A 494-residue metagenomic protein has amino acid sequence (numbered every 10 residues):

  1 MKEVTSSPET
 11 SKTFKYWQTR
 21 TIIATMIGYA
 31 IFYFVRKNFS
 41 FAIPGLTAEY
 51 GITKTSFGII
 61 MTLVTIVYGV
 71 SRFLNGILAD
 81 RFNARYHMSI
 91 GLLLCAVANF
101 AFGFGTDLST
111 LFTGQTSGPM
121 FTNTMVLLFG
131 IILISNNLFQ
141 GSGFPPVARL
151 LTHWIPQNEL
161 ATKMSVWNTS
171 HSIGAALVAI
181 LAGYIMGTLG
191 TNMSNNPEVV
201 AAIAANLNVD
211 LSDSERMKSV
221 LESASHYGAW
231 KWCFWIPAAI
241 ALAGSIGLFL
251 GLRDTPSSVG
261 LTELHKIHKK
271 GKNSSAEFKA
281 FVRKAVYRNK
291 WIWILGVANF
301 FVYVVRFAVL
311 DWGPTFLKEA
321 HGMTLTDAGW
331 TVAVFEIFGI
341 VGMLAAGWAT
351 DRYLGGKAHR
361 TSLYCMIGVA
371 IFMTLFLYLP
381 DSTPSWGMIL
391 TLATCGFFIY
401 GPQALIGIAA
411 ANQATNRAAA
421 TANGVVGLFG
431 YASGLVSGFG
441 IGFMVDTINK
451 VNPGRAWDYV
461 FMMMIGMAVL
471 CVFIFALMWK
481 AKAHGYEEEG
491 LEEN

Functional and structural regions predicted by a protein language model:
T5-K15, S258-I294, E493-N494: Juxtamembrane intracellular "pre-TM" segments in multi-pass secondary transporters
K37, T65-F73, G141, A175-A176 (+2 more regions): Residue-level signature of mid-helix packing/kink "hotspots" within the transmembrane helices of 12-pass Major
F39-I43, N289-L344, Q403, S437-I441: Extracytoplasmic gate region of multi-pass secondary transporters
R81-L92, R352-M366: Cytoplasmic membrane-interface "Motif A"-like loop-to-helix N-cap segments of 12-TM Major Facilitator Superfamily
L93-T122, I367-D381: C-terminal ends and interior cores of transmembrane alpha-helices in multi-pass membrane transporters/permeases
I132-S170: Cytoplasmic helix-loop-helix junction between adjacent transmembrane helices in 12-TM secondary transporters
T162-G190, G339, G427-G438: Glycine-rich segments within core transmembrane alpha-helices of 12-TM secondary carriers
G356-I406: C-terminal transmembrane helical hairpin of 12-TM major facilitator-type secondary transporters
